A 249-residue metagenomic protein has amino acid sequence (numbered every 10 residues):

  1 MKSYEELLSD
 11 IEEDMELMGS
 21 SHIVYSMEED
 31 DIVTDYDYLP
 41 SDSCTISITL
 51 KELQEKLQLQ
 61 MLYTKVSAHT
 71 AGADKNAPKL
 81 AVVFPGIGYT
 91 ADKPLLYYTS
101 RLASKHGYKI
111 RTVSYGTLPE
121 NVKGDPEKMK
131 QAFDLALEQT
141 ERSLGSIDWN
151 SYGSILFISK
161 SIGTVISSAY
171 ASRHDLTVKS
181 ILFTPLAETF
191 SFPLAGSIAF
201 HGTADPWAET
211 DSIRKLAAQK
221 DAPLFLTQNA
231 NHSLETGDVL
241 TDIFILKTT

Functional and structural regions predicted by a protein language model:
M15-S41, S47: Acidic, low-complexity, intrinsically disordered interaction modules
I48, L57-S151: Serine-hydrolase catalytic machinery in alpha/beta-hydrolase-like enzymes
I158-S167: Gly/Ala-rich beta-loop-alpha elbow adjacent to hydrolase catalytic centers
L176-P185: A conserved short beta-strand
A199-H201, D205: Short beta-strand/loop motif that positions the catalytic acidic residue of the alpha/beta-hydrolase fold
P206-S212: Conserved alpha/beta-hydrolase "acid-adjacent" motif
A230-F244: Catalytic histidine-centered segment of alpha/beta-hydrolase-like enzymes
